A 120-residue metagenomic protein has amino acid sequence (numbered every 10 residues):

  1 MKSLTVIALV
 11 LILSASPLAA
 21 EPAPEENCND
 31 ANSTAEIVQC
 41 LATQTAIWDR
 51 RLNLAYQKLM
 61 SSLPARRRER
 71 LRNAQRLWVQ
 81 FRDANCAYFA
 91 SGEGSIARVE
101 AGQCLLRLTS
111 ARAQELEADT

Functional and structural regions predicted by a protein language model:
M1-T5: Positively charged n-region of N-terminal signal peptides that target proteins for export
V6-S16: Bacterial N-terminal signal peptides
L18-T120: N-terminal alpha-helical modules
